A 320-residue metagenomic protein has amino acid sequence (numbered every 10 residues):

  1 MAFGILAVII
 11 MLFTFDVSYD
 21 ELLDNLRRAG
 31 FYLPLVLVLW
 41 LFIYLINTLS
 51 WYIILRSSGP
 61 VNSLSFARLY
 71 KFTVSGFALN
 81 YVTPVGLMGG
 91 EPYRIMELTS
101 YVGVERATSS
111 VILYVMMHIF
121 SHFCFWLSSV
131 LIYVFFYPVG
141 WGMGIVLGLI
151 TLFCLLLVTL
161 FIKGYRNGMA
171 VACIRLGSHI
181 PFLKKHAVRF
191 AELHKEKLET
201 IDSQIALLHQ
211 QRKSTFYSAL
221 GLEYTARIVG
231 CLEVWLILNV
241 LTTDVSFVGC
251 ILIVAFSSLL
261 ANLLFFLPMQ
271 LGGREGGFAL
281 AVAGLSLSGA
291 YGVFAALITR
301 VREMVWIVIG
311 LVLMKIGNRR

Functional and structural regions predicted by a protein language model:
M1-V74, W141-N262, F294-A295, R302-R320: Predominantly cytoplasmic-facing regulatory/coupling regions of multi-pass membrane proteins
R56-S57, Y81, S100, V134 (+3 more regions): Transmembrane helix-loop junction
F66-K71, Y101-M116, L287-I298: Membrane-interface alpha-helices at helix entry/exit sites of multi-pass transporters
V74-P92, K184-V188: Short intracellular "coupling" helices and adjacent cytoplasmic loop segments at the cytosolic face of multi-pass
F77-G86, V102, V115-L127: Mid-bilayer segments of alpha-helical transmembrane spans in multi-pass integral membrane proteins that mediate
A78-V85, A255-L271, E275: Transmembrane alpha-helix interface/packing and boundary motifs in multi-pass membrane proteins, characterized by
G86-T99, F266-G284: Re-entrant/interfacial helical elements at transmembrane boundaries that shape and gate the permeation pathway
F125-Y137, L311-L313: Transmembrane alpha-helix termini and helix-breaking/packing motifs in multi-pass membrane transporters
